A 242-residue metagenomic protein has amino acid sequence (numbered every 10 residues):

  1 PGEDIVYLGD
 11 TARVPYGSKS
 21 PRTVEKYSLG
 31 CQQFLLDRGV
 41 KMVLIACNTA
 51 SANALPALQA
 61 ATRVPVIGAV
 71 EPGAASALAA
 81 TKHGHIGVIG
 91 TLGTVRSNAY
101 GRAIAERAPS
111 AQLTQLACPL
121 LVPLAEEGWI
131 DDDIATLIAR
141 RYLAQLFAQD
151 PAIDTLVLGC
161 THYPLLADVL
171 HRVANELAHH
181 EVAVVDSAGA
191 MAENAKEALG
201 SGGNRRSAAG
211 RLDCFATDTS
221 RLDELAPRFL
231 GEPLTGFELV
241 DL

Functional and structural regions predicted by a protein language model:
P1-L242: Non-catalytic structural scaffold of enzyme domains
